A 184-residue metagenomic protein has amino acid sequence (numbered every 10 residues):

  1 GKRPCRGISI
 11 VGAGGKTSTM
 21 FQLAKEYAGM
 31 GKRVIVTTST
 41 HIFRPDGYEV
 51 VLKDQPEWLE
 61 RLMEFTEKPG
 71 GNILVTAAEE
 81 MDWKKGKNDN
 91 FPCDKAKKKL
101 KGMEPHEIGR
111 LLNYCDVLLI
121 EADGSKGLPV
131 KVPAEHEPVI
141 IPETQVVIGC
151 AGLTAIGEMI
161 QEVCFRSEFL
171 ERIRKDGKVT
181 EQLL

Functional and structural regions predicted by a protein language model:
G1-A28: Walker A (P-loop) phosphate-binding motif
G1-R3, A28, E64-K68, R110-N113 (+1 more regions): Solvent-exposed alpha-helices and their adjacent loops that cap or buttress functional pockets in soluble metabolic
I10, V34-S39, L74-A77, L118-A122 (+2 more regions): General beta-strand structural signal in soluble alpha/beta enzymes
T17-T19, F43-G47, L52, M81-K85 (+1 more regions): Short active-site-adjacent helix-start/loop capping segments
S18-Q22, L59, E104-P105, P133-E135: Short alpha-helical segments and helix-capping/turn motifs at coil-helix boundaries
A24-A78: N-terminal phosphate/diphosphate-binding loop that engages ATP/GTP or pyrophosphate donors across diverse enzyme folds
M63-G102, D116: Ligand-binding beta-strand-loop-alpha-helix segment within the catalytic cores of soluble metabolic enzymes
K84, C93-V117, A122-L184: Conserved catalytic-core segment of NTP-binding enzymes
